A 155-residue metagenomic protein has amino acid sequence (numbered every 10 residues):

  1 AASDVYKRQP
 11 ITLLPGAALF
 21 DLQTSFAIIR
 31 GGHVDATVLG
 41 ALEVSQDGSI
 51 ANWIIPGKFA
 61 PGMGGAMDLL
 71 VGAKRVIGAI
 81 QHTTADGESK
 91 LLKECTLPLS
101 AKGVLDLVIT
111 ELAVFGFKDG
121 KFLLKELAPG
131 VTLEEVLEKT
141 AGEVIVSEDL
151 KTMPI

Functional and structural regions predicted by a protein language model:
A1, G40, L107-I109: Short, flexible segments with low predicted structural confidence
A2-Y6: Short, small-residue-biased leader/transition segments that mark boundaries at the very start of proteins
K7-I11: Extracellular/luminal recognition modules and glycoprotein regions
T12-S49: Ordered, amphipathic secondary-structure segments that act as subunit-interaction surfaces in large macromolecular
I54-I55, F59-I155: Internal alpha/beta core interface subdomains
